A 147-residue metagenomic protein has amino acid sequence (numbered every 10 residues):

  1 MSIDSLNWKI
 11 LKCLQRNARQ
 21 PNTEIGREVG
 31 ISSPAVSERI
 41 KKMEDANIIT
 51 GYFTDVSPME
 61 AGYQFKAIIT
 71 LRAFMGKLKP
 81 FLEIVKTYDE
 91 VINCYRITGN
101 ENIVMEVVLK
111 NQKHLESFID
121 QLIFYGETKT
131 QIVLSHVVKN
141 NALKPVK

Functional and structural regions predicted by a protein language model:
M1-K147: A compositional/biophysical signature of low hydrophobicity enriched in polar/charged and small residues
